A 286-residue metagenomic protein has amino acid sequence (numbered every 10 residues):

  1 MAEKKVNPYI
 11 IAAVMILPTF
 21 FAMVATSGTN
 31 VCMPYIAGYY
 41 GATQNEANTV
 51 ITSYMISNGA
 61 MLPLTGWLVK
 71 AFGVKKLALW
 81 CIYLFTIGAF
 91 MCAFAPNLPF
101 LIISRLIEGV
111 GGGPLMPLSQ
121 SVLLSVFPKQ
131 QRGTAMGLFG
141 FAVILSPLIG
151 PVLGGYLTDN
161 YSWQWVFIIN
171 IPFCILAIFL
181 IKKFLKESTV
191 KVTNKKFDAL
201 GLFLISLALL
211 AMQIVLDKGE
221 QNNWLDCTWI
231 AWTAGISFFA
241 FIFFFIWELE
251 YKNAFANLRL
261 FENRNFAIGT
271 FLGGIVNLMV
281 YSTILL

Functional and structural regions predicted by a protein language model:
M1-E3, I178-S206, Q221-L225, L249-R264: Flexible interhelical linker loops that connect adjacent transmembrane helices in multi-pass membrane transporters
K4-I16, L98, D198-L202, L207 (+1 more regions): Primarily residues marking transmembrane-helix entry/exit sites
I10-V24, T29-V31, Q44, V50-I51 (+6 more regions): 12-transmembrane solute porter fold
T19, M55-I56, I144-L145: Short hydrophobic/small-residue motifs within alpha-helical transmembrane segments of multi-pass transporter-like
C32-M61, L98-I103: Extracellular/periplasmic helix-loop-helix junction of adjacent transmembrane segments in MFS-like secondary
L62, G66-L200: Helix-loop-helix hairpins in multi-pass membrane proteins, especially solute transporters
I171-V190, S206-K218, G235-E250: C-terminal membrane-cytosol helix-exit motif in multi-pass small-molecule transporters
